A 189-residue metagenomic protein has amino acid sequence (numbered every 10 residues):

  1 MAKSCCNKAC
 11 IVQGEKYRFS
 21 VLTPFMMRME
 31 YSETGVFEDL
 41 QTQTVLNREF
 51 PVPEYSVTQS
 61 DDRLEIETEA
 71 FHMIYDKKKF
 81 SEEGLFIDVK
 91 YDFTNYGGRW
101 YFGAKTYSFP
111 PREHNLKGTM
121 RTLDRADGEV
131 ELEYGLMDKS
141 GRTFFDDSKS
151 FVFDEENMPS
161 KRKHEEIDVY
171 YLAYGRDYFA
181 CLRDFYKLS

Functional and structural regions predicted by a protein language model:
M1-C6: Short, Gly/Pro- and small/polar-rich lid/capping loops
A9-C10: Targeting-peptide/extracellular-domain and disordered-appendage signature
L22-D61: A low-complexity, Ser/Thr/Gly/Pro-enriched, surface-exposed linker/loop concept that marks segments flanking
T58-S189: Catalytic and substrate-binding clefts that recognize carbohydrates or anionic sugar/phosphate headgroups
